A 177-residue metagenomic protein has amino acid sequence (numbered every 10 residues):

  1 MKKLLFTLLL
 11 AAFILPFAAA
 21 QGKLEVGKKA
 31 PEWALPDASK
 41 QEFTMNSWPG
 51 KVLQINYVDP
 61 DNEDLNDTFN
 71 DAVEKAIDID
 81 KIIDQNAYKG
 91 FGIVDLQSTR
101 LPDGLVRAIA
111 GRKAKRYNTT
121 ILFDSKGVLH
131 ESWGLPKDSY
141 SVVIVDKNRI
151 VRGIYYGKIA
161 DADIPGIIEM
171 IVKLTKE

Functional and structural regions predicted by a protein language model:
L4-P16: Sec-dependent N-terminal signal peptides
Q21-F43, D64-F69: N-terminal "domain-start" segment that seeds a small globular fold
T44-F69: Short active-site neighborhood of thiol/selenol oxidoreductases, capturing the structured segment around
G50-L53, D84-K89, Y117-T119, Y140 (+1 more regions): Loop/turn elements at helix/coil->beta-strand transitions in domains of secreted/extracellular proteins
N62-K113: Structural microenvironment flanking redox-active thiols in thiol-disulfide oxidoreductases
K89-I93, D103-D138: Short, internal strand/loop/helix patches that form the active-site neighborhood or redox-interaction surface
D138-E177: Thiol-/selenol-based redox modules, centered on thioredoxin-like and closely related oxidoreductase domains
